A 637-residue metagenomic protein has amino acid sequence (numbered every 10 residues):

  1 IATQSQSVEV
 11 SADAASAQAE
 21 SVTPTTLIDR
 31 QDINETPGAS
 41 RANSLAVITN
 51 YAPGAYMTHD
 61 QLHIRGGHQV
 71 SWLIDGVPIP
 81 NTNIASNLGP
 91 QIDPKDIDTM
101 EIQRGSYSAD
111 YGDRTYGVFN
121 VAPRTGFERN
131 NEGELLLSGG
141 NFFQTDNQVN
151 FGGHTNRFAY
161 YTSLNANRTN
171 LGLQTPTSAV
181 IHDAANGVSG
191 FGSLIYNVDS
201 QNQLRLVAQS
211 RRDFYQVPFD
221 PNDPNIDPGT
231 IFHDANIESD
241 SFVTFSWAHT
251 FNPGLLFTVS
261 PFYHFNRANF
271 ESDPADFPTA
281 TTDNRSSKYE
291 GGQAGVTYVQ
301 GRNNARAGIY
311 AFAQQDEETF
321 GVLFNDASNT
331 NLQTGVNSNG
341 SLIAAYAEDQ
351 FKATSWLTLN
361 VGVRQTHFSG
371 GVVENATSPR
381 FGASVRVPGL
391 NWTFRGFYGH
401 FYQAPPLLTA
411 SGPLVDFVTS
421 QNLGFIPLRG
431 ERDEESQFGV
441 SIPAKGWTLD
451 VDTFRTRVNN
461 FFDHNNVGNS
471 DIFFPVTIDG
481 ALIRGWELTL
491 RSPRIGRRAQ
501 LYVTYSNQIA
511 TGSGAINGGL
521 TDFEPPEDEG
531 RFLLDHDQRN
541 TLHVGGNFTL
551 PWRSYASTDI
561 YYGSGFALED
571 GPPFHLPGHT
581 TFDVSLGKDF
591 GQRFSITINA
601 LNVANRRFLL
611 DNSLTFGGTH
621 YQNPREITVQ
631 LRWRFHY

Functional and structural regions predicted by a protein language model:
Q6-V70, I74-S108, A122-R124, E132-E134 (+2 more regions): Periplasmic N-terminal accessory/gating domains of Gram-negative outer-membrane beta-barrel systems
L88, T99-Y107, V118-G153, T162-L164 (+2 more regions): Short strand-turn segments of transmembrane beta-barrel domains in outer membranes, especially the first one or two
G139-R168, S178-Y215, A235-L256, Q300-G301: Transmembrane beta-barrel wall of Gram-negative outer-membrane proteins
I195-D213, I237-V373, R498: Face-selective signature of the C-terminal outer-membrane beta-barrel domain
D199, Q209, F262, R302-N304 (+3 more regions): Structural signature of Gram-negative outer-membrane beta-barrels, strongest in the C-terminal barrel of TonB-dependent
T258-F270, R386, R395, G399 (+4 more regions): Membrane-embedded beta-barrel scaffold of Gram-negative outer-membrane proteins
K352-L359, F454-R457, T477-E569: Gram-negative outer-membrane beta-barrel transporters
Y562-A567, K588-Y637: C-terminal beta-signal and adjacent terminal beta-strands/loops of Gram-negative outer-membrane beta-barrel proteins
